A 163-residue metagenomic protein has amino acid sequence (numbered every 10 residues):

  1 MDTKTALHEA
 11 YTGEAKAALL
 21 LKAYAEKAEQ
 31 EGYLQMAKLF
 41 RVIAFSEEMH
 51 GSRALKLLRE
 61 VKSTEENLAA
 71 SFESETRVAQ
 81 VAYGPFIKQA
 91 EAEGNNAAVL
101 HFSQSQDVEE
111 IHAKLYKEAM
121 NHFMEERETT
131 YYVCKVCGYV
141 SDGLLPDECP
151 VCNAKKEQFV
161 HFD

Functional and structural regions predicted by a protein language model:
M1-D163: Non-heme di-metal
